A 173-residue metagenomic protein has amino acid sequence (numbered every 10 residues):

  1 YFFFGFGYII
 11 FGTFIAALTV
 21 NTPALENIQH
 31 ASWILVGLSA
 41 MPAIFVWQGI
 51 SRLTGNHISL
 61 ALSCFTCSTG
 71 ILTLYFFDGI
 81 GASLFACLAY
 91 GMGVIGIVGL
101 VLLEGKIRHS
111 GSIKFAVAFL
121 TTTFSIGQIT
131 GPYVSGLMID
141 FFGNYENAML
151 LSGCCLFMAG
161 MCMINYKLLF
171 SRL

Functional and structural regions predicted by a protein language model:
Y1-M41: Extracytoplasmic gate region of multi-pass secondary transporters
F2, A82-G96: Hydrophobic core of transmembrane alpha-helices in multi-pass small-molecule transporters, especially MFS/SLC-type
G37-F45, S125-I129: Residue-level signature of mid-helix packing/kink "hotspots" within the transmembrane helices of 12-pass Major
A43-G55, I139-D140: Helix-to-loop junctions at the C-terminal end of transmembrane segments in multipass secondary transporters
I58-T73: Structural signature of the two symmetry-related core transmembrane helices
G96-H109: Intracellular juxtamembrane helix-capping segments at the cytosolic ends of symmetry-related transmembrane helices
H109-N144, S152: A late C-terminal transmembrane helix in Major Facilitator Superfamily
L150-L173: Multi-pass alpha-helical transporter architecture, strongest for 12-TM Major Facilitator/SLC carriers used
